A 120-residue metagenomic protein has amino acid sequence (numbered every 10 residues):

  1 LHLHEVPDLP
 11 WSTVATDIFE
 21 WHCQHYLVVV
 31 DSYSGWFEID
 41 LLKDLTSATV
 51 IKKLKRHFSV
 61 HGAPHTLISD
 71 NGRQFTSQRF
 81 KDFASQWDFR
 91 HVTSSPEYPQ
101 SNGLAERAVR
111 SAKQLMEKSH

Functional and structural regions predicted by a protein language model:
L1-Q114: Retroviral integrase
L115-H120: Short, solvent-exposed helix-loop connector elements
